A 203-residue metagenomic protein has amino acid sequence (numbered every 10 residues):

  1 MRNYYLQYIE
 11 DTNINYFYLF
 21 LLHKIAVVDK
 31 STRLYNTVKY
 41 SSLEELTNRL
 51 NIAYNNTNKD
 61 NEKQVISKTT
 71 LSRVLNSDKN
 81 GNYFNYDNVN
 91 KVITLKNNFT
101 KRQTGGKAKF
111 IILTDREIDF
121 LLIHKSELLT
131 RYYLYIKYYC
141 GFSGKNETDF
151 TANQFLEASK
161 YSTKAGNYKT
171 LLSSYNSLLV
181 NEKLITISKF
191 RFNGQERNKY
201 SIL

Functional and structural regions predicted by a protein language model:
M1-Y16, V27-Y35, N98-H124: Positively charged, structured surface patches that bind polyanionic biopolymers
M1-Y8, G105, F110-I111, K183-L203: Long, low-complexity, charge-rich intrinsically disordered regions
R2, I14-Y18, L43, K68 (+1 more regions): Short amphipathic alpha-helical segments that mediate assembly, nucleic-acid/protein binding, or membrane association
L6, Y18, S72, I118-D119 (+2 more regions): Generic detector of well-ordered alpha-helical segments enriched in charged/polar residues, highlighting helical
I9-F17, L122-R131, Y135, Y139 (+1 more regions): Short helix-coil-helix linker/hinge
L21-H23: Cysteine-centered metal-binding/redox modules
A26-I93, G141-K199: Winged helix-turn-helix DNA-binding recognition segment
